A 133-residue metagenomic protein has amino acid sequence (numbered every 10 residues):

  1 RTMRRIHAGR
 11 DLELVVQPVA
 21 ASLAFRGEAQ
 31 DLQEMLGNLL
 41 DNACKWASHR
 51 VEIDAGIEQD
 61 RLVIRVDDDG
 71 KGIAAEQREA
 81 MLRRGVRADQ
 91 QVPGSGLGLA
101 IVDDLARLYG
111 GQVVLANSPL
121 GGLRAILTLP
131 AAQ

Functional and structural regions predicted by a protein language model:
E13-L23, Q59, L120: Conserved catalytic submotifs in the C-terminal HATPase_c
G37-N38, N42: Conserved polar catalytic motif of the HATPase_c/GHKL fold
R50-D60: Short beta-strand/loop element within the Bergerat-fold HATPase_c
D68: Acidic ATP/Mg2+-coordinating residue in the GHKL
I73-G85: Short conserved segment of the HATPase_c
G98, V102: Short alpha-helical Gxxx[C/S/T] motif in the catalytic ATP-binding
G110-A116: Glycine-rich ATP-binding loops of the HATPase_c
